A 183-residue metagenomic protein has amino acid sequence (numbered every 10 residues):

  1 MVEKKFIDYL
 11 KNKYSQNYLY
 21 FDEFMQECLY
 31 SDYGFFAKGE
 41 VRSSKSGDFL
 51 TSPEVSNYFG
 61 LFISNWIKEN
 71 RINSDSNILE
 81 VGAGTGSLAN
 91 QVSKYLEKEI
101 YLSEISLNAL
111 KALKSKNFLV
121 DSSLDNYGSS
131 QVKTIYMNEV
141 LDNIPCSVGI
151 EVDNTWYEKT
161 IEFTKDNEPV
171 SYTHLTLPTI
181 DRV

Functional and structural regions predicted by a protein language model:
M1-K116: Rossmann-like AdoMet
D75, Q131-V132: Local beta-strand N-terminus motif with an aromatic residue
S115-L124: Conserved SAM-binding strand-loop segment of SAM-dependent methyltransferases
N126-S129: Short conserved loop adjoining the S-adenosyl-L-methionine
V132-I150: A short SAM/SAH-binding and catalytic strip from SAM-dependent methyltransferases
I150-Y172: Short phosphate-coordinating micro-motif centered on Lys-Gly-acidic
T173-T179: Conserved small/polar residues in nucleotide/adenosyl-binding loops
